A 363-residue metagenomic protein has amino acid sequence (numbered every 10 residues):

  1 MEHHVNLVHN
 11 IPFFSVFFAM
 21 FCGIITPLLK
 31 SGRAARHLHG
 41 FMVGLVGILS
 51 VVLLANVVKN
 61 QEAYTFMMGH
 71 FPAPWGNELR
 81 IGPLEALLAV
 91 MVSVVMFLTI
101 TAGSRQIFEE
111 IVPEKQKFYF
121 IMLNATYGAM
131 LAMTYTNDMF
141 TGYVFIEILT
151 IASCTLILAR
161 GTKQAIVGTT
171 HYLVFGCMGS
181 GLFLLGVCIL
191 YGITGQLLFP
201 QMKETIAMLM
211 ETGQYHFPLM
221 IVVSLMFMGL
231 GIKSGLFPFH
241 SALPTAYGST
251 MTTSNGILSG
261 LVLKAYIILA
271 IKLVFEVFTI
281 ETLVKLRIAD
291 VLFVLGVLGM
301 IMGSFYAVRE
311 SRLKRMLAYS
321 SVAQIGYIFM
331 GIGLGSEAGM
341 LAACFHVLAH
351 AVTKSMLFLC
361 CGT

Functional and structural regions predicted by a protein language model:
M1-I11, I25-I121, E204: Transmembrane helix-loop-helix hairpins at membrane boundaries of multipass inner-membrane proteins
P12-A35, M228-G231, G235: N-terminal signal-anchor/start-transfer transmembrane helix
F13-F18, Q116-A125, L317-V322: Short hydrophobic alpha-helical membrane-embedded segments
V16-G23, V43-L53, A89-I100, Y127-M130 (+3 more regions): Helical transmembrane-bundle signal
L38, Y143, L317: GIY-YIG nuclease signature motif recognition
L98-F108, Y127-F140, A152-T363: Hydrophobic transmembrane alpha-helices and their helix-loop junctions in integral membrane proteins
E147: Short phosphate-coordinating micro-motif centered on Lys-Gly-acidic
